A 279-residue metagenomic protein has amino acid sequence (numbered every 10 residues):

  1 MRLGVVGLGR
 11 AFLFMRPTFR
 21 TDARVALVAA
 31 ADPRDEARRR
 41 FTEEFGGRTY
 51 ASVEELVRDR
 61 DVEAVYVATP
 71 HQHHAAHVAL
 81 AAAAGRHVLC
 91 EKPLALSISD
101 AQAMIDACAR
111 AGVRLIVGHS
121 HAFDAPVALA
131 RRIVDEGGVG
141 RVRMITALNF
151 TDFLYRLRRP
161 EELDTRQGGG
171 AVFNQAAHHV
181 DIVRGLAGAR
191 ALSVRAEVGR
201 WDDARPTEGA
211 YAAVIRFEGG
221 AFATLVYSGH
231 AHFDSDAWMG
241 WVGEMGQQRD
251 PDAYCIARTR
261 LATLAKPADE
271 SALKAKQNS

Functional and structural regions predicted by a protein language model:
M1-E44: N-terminal Rossmann-like dinucleotide-binding module
D22, D59-R60, D124: Acidic-histidine catalytic/liganding microenvironments
V25-A29, E63-V65, G170: Short active-site oxyanion
G47, A84-R86, A111-V113, E218-F222: A short helix->loop->beta-strand "cap" motif at the edges of active sites that frequently abuts
G47-A107: Beta-loop-alpha module in the N-terminal Rossmann-like domain of NAD(P)-dependent dehydrogenases, especially those
A51, C90, V117, R195-V198: Short loop/edge segments at beta-strand edges and connector loops that shape dinucleotide/nucleotide cofactor-binding
R114, H121-L225, A231-G246: Predominantly a Rossmann-like dinucleotide-binding segment in NAD(P)-dependent oxidoreductases
S120, G229-S279: C-terminal glycine/acidic-rich active-site capping loop/insertion
